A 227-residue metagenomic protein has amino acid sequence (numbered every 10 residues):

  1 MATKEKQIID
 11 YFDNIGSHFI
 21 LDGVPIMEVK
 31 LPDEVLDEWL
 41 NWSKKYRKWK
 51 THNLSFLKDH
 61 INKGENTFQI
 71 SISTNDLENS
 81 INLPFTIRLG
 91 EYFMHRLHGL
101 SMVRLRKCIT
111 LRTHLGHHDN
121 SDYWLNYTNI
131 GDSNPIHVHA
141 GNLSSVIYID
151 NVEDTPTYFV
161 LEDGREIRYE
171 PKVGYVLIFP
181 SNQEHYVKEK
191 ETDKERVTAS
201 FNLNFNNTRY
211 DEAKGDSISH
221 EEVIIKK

Functional and structural regions predicted by a protein language model:
A2-L115, S133, S217, K226: Non-heme Fe(II)/2-oxoglutarate
L31, I72-T74, Y127, L161-E162 (+2 more regions): Surface-exposed beta-strand edges and flanking loops
T113-E189, K194-T198, N202-S217: Catalytic core of non-heme Fe(II) oxygenases with the double-stranded beta-helix
E222-V223: Structured alpha-helical
